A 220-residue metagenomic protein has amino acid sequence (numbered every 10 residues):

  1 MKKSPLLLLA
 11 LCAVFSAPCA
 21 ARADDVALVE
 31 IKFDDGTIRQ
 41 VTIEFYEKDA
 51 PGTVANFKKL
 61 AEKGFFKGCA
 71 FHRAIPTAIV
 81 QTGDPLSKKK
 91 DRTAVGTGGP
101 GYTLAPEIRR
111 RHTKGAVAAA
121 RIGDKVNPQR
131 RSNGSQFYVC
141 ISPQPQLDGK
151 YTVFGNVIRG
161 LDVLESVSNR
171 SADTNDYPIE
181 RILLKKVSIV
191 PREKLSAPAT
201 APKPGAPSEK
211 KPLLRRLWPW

Functional and structural regions predicted by a protein language model:
M1-K2: N-terminal secretory signal peptides that target proteins for export/translocation
P5-V14: Sec-dependent N-terminal signal peptides
L8, P18-W220: Cyclophilin-like peptidyl-prolyl cis-trans isomerases
